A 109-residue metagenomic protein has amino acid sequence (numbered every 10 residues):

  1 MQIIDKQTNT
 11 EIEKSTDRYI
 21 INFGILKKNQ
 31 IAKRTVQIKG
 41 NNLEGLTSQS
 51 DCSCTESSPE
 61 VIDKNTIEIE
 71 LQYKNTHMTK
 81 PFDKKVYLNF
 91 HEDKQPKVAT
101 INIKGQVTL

Functional and structural regions predicted by a protein language model:
M1, V36-I38, L46-S48, I67-L71 (+2 more regions): Hydrophobic beta-strand residues in large extracellular and virion-surface proteins
M1-G40, E92-L109: Long, low-complexity ectodomains and other extracytoplasmic segments of secretory-pathway proteins
N22-G24, S57-V61, K74: Beta-strand-rich interaction surfaces with strong enrichment in secreted/lumenal proteins
K28-T35, T76-Y87: Short, solvent-exposed loop/turn segments enriched in Ser/Thr/Gly
N41-T66: Surface-exposed binding patches on compact interaction domains or structured appendages
G45-L46, M78-K80, Q95-K97: Intrinsically disordered, low-complexity acidic/polar segments
C52-C54, H77, E92-K94: A generic beta-sheet turn/junction motif
T66-K80: Extracellular/luminal low-complexity segments enriched in Ser/Thr/Pro
